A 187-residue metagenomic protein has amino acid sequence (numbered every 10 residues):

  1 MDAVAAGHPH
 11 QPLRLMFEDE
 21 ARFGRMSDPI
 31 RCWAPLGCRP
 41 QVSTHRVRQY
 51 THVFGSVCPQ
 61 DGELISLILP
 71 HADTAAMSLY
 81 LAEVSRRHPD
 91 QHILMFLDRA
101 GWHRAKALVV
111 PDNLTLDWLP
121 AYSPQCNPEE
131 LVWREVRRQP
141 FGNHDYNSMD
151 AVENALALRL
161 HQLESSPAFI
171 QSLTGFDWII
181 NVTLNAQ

Functional and structural regions predicted by a protein language model:
M1-Q187: Short functional hotspots at interaction and active-site rims
